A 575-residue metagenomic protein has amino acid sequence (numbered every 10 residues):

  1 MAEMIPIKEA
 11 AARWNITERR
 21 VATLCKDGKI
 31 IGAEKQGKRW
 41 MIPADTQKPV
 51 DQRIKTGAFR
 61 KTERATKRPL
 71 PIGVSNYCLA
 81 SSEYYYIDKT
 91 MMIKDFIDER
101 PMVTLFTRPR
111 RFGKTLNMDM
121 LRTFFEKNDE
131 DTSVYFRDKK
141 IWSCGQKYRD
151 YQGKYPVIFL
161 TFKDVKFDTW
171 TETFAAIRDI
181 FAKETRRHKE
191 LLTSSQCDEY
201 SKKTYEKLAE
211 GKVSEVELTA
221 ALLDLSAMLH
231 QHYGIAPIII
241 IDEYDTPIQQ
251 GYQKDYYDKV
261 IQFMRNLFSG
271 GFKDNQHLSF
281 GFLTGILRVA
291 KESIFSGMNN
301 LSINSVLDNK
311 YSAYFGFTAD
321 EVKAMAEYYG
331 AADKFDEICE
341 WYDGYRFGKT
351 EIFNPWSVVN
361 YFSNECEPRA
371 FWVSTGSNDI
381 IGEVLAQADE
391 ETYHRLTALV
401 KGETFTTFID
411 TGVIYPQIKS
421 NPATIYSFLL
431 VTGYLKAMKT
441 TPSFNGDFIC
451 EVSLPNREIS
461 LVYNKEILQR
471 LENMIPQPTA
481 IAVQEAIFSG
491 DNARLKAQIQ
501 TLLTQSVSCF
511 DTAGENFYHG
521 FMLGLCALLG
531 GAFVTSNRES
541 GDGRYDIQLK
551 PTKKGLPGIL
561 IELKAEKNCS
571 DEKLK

Functional and structural regions predicted by a protein language model:
M1-R20: Polyanion-binding surface elements
W14, V50-D51, I248, K439: Activation segment
N15-M41: Major-groove DNA-recognition helix of helix-turn-helix-type DNA-binding domains
Q36-K38, F444-G446, G541-R544: Short acidic/glycine-enriched loop/turn segments that link adjacent beta-strands
A44-E63: A short, Lys/Arg-enriched interface patch at domain edges and termini
E63-G514, L529-G530: Phosphate-binding site recognition
N492-K575: Structural signature of nuclease core domains in nucleic-acid processing machines
